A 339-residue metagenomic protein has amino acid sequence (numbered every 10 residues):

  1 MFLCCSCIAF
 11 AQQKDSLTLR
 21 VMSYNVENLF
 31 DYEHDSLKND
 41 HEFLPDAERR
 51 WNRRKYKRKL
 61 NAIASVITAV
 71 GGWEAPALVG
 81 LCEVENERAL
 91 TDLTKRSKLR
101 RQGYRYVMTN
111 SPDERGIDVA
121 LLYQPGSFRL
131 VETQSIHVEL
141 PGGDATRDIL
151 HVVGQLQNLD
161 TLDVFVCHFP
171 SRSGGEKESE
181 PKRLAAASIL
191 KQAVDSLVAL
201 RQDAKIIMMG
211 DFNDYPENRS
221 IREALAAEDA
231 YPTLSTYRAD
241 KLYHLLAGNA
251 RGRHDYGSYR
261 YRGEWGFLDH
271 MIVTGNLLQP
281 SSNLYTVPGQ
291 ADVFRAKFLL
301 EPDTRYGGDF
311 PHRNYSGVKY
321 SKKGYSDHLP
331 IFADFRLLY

Functional and structural regions predicted by a protein language model:
F2-A11: Hydrophobic h-region of N-terminal signal peptides that target proteins for export in Gram-negative bacteria
A11-G103, V107-V119, D303-D309, K319 (+1 more regions): N-terminal, active-site-proximal structural segment of metallo-dependent hydrolase catalytic domains
Q12, S196-I206, D214-Y339: Metal-dependent phosphoester-hydrolase catalytic domains
V26, V84-P170: Structured beta-strand-rich core segments of catalytic domains in phosphoester-bond hydrolases
E27, E85, P170, F212-Y215 (+2 more regions): Catalytic metal-binding/acid-base residues of hydrolase active sites
L37-D40, V164-S179: Active-site His/acidic residue clusters
P45-R54, A75-L81, M108-T109, E139-L140 (+4 more regions): Second-shell loop/turn segments in exported
